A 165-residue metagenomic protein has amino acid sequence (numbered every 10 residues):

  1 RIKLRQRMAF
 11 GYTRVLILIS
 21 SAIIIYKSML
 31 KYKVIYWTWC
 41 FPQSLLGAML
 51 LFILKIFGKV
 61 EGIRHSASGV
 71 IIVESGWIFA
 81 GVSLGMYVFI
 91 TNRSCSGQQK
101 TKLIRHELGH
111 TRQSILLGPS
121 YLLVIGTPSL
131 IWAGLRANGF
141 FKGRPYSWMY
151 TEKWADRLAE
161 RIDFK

Functional and structural regions predicted by a protein language model:
R1-S28: N-terminal amphipathic/basic-hydrophobic helices that include classical n-h-c signal peptides and signal-anchor
L30-E61, I71-V73, W77, L122-K165: Metalloprotease/metallohydrolase-associated module, dominated by Zn2+-dependent proteases
L30-K33, Q99-K100, I115-P119: Membrane-helix interface segments
V60-G81, S94, Q98: N-terminal signal-anchor transmembrane helix
F89-I104: Short pre-active-site segment immediately N-terminal to the catalytic Zn-binding motif
L108-V124: Catalytic Zn2+-binding segment of zinc metalloproteases
